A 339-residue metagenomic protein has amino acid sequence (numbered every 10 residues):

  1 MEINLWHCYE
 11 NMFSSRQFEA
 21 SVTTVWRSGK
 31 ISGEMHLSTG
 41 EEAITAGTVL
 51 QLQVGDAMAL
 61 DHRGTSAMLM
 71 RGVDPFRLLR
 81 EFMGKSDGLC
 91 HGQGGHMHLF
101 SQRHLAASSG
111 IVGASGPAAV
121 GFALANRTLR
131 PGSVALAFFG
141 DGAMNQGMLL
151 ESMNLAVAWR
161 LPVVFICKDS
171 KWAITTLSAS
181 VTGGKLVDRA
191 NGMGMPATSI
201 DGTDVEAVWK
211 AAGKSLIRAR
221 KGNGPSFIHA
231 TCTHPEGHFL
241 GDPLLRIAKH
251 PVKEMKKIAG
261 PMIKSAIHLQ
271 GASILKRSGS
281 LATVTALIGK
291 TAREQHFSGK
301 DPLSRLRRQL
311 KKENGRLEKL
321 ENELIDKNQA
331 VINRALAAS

Functional and structural regions predicted by a protein language model:
M1-S32, V54, R293-R316: Cofactor-/ligand-binding subdomain signature composed of acidic, glycine-rich, tryptophan-containing flexible loops
N4-C8, S14, F18, I44 (+5 more regions): Alpha-helical structural motif
S15, L37-S38, P225, L317: Residue-level recognition of hydrophobic positions within alpha-helical transmembrane segments
A20-T24, S28-W159, L177-G194: Cofactor-binding active-site loop characterized by glycine-rich and histidine/acidic residues
L105-S108, G113-A330: Glycine-rich ThDP/TPP pyrophosphate-binding loop and its adjacent helix/strand module within ThDP-dependent enzymes
